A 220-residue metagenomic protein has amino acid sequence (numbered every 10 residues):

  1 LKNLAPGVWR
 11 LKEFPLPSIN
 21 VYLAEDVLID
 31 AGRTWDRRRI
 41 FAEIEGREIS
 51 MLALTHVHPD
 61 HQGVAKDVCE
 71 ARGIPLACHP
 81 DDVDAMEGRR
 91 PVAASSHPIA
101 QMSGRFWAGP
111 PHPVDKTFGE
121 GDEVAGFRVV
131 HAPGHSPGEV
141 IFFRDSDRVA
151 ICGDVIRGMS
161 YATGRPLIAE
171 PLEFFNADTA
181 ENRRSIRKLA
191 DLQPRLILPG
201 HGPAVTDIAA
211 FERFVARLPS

Functional and structural regions predicted by a protein language model:
L1-E45, I141-G158: Conserved beta-strand hairpin/beta-sheet module of binuclear metal-dependent hydrolase folds, prominently
N3-A5, D82-H131, F174-A177, E181-P194: Metallo-beta-lactamase
P6-K12, I29-G32, L52-T55, F127-H131 (+1 more regions): Short, flexible loop segments at the rims of nucleotide/cofactor-binding pockets, characterized by
F14-P15, V27, A31-R33, V57 (+4 more regions): Active-site metal-binding loops of divalent metal-dependent hydrolases
V27-I29, A53, L76, V149-I151 (+1 more regions): Residue-level marker for buried hydrophobic side chains located in beta-strands that build the well-ordered beta-sheet
W35, R128-H131, P137-A209, F214: Metallo-beta-lactamase
R38-G119: Active-site HxH/HxHxD metal-binding segment of metal-dependent hydrolases
P75-P80, R213-S220: Core catalytic region of metal-dependent phosphoesterases/phosphodiesterases, especially metallo-beta-lactamase-like
